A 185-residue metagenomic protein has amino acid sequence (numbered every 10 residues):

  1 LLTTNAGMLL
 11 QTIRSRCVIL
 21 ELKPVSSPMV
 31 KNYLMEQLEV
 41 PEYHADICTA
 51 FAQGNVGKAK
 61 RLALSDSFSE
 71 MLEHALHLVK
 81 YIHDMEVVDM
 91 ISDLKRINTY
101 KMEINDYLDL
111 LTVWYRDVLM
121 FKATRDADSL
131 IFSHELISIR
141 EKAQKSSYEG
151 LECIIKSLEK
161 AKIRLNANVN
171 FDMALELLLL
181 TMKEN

Functional and structural regions predicted by a protein language model:
L1-T3: Conserved D-loop beta-strand region of ABC ATPase nucleotide-binding domains
N5-L110, W114, V118-N185: Charged, glycine-rich active-site and insertion segments that engage polyanionic ligands
